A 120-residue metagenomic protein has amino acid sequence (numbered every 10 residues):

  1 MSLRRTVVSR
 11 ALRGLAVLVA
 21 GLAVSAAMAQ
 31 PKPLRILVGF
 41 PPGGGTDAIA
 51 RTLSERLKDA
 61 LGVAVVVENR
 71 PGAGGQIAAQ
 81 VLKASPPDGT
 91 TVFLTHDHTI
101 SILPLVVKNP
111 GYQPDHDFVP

Functional and structural regions predicted by a protein language model:
S2-L18: Bacterial N-terminal signal peptides that target proteins for export
V24-A26: N-terminal signal peptide c-region/cleavage motif recognized by signal peptidases
M28-V119: N-terminal (or domain-start) structured segment
